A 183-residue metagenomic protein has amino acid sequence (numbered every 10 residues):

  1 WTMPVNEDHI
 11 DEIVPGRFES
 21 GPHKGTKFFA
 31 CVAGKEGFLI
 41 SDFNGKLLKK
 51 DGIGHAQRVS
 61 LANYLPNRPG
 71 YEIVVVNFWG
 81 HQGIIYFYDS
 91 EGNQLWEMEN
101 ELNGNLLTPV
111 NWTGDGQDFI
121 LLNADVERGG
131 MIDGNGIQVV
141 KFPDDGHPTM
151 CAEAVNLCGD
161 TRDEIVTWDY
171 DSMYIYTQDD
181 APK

Functional and structural regions predicted by a protein language model:
W1-K183: Extracytoplasmic/lumenal domain signature
